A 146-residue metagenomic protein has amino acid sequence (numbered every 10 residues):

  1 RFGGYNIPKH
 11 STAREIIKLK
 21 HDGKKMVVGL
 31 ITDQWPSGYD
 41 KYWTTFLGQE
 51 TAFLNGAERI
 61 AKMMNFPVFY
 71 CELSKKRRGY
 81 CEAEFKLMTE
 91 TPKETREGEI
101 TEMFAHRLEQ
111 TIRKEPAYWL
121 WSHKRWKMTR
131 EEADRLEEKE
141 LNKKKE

Functional and structural regions predicted by a protein language model:
R1-H10: Membrane-interfacial amphipathic helices and adjacent loop/beta segments that form the lipid-substrate binding surface
H10-E146: Non-catalytic C-terminal accessory region of glycerolipid acyltransferases and related lyso-lipid remodeling enzymes
